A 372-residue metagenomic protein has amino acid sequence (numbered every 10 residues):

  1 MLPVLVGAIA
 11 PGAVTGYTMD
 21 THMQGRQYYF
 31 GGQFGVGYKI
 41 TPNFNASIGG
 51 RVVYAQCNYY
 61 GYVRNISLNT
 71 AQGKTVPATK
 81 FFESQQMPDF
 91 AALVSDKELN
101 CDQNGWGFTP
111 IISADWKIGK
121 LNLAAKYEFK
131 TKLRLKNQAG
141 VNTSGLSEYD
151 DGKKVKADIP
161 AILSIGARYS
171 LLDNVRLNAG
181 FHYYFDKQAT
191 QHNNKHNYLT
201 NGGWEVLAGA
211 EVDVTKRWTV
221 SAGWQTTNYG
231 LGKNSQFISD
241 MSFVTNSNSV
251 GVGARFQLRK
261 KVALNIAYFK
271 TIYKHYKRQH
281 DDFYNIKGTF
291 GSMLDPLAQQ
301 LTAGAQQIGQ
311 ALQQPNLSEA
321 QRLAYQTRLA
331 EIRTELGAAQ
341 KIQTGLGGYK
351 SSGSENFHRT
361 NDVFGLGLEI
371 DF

Functional and structural regions predicted by a protein language model:
M1-F372: Outer-membrane beta-barrel porins/channels
